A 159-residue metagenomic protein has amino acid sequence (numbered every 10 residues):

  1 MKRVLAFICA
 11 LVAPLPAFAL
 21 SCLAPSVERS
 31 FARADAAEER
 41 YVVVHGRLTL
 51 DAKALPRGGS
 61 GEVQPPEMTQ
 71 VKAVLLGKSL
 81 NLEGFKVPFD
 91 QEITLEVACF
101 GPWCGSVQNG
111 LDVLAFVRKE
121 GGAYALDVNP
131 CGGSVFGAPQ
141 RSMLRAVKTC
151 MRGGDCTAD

Functional and structural regions predicted by a protein language model:
M1-V4: Positively charged n-region of N-terminal signal peptides that target proteins for export
A6-P16: Bacterial N-terminal signal peptides
F18-D159: Transition segments tied to proteolytic processing and entry into folded domains
